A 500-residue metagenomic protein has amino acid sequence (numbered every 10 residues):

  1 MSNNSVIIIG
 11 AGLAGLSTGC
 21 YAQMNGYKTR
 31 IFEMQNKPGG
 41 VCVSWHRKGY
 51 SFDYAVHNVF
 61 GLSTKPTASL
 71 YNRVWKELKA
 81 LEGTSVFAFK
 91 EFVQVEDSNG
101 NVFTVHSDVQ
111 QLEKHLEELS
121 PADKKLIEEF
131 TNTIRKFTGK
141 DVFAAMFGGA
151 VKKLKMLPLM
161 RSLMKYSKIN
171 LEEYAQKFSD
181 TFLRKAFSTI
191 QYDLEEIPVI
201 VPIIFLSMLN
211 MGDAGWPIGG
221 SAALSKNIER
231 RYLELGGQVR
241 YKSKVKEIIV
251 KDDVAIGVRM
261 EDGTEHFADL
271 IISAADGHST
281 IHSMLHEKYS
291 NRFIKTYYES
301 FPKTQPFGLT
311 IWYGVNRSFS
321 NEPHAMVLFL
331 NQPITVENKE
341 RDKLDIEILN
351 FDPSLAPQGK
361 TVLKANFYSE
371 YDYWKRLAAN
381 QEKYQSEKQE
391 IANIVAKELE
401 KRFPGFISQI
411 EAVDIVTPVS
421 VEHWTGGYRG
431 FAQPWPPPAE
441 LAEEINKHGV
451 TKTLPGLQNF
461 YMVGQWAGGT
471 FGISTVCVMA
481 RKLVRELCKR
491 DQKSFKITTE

Functional and structural regions predicted by a protein language model:
N3-T133: N-terminal glycine-rich phosphate/pyrophosphate-binding loop and immediately adjacent elements
S98-I200: Rossmann-like flavin
T181-L194, G405-G469: A glycine-rich dinucleotide-binding beta-alpha-beta segment and adjacent secondary-structure elements that constitute
S207-A255: Helical element adjacent to the flavin cofactor pocket in flavoenzyme catalytic cores
W216, K246-Q358: Mid-domain catalytic core of redox enzymes that form a hydrophobic substrate pocket/lid adjacent to a catalytic redox
V250, K489-E500: Active-site-proximal substrate-binding core of FAD-dependent oxidoreductases
N316-H423: C-terminal segments that line or cap access tunnels to active or ligand-binding sites in enzymes and enzyme-associated
Q465-L487: A conserved FAD-binding loop/helix module that cradles the flavin
